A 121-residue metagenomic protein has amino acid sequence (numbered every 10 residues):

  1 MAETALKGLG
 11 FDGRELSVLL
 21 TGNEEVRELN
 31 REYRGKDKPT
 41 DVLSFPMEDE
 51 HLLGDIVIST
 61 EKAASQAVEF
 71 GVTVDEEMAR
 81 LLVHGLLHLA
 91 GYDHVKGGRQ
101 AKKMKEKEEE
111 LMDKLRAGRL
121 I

Functional and structural regions predicted by a protein language model:
M1-A79, L86-I121: An acidic/histidine-cluster motif and surrounding catalytic segment that typifies divalent-metal-assisted enzyme active
